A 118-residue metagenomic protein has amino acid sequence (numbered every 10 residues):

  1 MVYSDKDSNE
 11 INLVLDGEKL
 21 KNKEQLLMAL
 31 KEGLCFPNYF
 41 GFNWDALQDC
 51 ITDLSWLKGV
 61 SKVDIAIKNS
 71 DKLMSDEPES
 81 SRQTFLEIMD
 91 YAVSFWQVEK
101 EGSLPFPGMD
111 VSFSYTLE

Functional and structural regions predicted by a protein language model:
M1-L34, N38, L54-E118: N-terminal intrinsically disordered, low-complexity segments enriched in P/E/S/T
F40-W44: A short, aromatic/hydrophobic, helix- or strand-capping loop or linear motif that either lines the entrance/gate
